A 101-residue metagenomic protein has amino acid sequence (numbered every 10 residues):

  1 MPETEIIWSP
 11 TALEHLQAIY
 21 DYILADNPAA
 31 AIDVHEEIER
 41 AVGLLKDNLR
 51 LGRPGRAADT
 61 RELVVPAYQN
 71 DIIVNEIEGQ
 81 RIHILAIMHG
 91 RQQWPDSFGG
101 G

Functional and structural regions predicted by a protein language model:
M1-H35, G99: Arg/Lys-rich, positively charged N-terminal/basic patches that mediate binding to nucleic acids
P28, G43, D47-R50, Y68 (+1 more regions): Generic structural signal for secondary-structure transition and capping sites
I32-D33, R53-A57, D96: Short, hydrophobic secondary-structure boundary micro-motifs
D47-I82: Basic/aromatic recognition patch in beta-strand/loop cores that engages polyanionic ligands
Q69-G101: Enriched for short, Lys/Arg-rich terminal
